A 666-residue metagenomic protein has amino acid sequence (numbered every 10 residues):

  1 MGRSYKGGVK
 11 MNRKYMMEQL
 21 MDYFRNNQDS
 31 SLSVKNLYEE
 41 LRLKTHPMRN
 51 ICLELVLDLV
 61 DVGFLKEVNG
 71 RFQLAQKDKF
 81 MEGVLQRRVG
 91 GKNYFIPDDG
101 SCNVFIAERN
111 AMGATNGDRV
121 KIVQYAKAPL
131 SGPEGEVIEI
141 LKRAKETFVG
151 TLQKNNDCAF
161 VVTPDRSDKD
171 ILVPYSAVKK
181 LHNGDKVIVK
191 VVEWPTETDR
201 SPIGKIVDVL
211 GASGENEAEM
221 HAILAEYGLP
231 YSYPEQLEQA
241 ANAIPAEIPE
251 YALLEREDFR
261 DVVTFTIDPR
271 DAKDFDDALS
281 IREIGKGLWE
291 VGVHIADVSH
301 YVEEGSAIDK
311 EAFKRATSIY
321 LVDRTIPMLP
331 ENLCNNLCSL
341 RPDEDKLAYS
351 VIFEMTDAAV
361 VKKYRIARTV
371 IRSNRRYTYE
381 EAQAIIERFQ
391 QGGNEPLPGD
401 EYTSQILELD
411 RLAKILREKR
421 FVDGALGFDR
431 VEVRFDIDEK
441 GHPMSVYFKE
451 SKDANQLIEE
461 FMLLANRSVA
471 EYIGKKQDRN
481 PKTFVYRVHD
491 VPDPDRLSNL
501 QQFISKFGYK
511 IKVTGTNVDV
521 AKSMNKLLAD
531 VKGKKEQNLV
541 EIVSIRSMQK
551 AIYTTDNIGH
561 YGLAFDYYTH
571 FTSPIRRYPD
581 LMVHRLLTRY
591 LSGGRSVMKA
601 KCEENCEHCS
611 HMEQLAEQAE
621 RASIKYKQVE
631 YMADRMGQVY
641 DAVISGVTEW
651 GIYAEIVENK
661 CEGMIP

Functional and structural regions predicted by a protein language model:
G2-I295, S299-D345, Q383-A384, E630: Charge-lined substrate channels and their catalytic hotspots, especially those that engage the 3′ end of RNA
E39, I188, E193-P195, A212 (+2 more regions): Electropositive polyanion-binding surfaces
